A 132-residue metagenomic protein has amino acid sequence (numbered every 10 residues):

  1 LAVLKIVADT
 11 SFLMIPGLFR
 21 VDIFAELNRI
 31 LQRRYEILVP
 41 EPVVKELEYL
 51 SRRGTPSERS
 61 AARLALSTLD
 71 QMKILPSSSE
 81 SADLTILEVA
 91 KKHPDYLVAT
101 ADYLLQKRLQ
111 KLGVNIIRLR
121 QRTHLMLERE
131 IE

Functional and structural regions predicted by a protein language model:
L1-Q71: Domain-level signal for Mg2+-assisted phosphodiester chemistry and nucleotide/NA-binding surfaces in nucleic-acid
P42-E132: Nuclease catalytic cores that cleave nucleic-acid phosphodiester bonds, predominantly acidic two-metal-ion
